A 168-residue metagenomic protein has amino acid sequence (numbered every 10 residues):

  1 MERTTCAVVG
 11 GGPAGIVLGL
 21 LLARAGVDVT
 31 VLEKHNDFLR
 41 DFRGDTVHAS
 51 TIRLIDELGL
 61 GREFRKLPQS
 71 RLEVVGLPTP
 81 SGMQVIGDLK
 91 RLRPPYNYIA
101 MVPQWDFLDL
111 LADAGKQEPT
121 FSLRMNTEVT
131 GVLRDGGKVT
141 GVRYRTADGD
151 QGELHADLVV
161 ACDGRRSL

Functional and structural regions predicted by a protein language model:
M1-A14: Beta1/beta-strand and adjacent pyrophosphate-binding region of the FAD-binding site in flavoprotein oxidoreductases
E2-T4, G149-L158: Core beta-strand elements of the Rossmann-like FAD/NAD(P) dinucleotide-binding domain in flavoenzyme oxidoreductases
V9, A23-R43: Glycine-rich FAD pyrophosphate-binding loop
V9, E153-R165: Short hydrophobic core segments
H48-A114, G136: Active-site-adjacent segment of FAD-dependent monooxygenases/related oxidoreductases
M125-T140: A conserved short coil-to-beta-strand element within the FAD-binding core of flavoproteins
